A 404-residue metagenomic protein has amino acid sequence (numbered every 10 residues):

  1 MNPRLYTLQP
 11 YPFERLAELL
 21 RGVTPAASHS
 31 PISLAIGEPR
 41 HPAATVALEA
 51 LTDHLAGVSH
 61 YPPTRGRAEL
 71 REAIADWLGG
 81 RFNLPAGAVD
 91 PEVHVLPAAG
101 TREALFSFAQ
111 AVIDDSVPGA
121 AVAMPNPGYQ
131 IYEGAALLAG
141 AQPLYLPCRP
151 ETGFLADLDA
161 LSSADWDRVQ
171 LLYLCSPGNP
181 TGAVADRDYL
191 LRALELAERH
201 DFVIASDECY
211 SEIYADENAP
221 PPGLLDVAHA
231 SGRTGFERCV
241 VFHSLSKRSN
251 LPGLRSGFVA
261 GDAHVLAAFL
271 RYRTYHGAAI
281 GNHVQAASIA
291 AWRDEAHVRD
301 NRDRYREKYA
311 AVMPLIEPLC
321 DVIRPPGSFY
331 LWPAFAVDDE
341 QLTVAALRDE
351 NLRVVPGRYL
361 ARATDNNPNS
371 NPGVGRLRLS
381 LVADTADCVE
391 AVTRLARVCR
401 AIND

Functional and structural regions predicted by a protein language model:
P3-Y11, G22-T52, G79, N83-D404: PLP-dependent class I/II
P12, G66-L70, T101: Phosphate/oxyanion-binding active-site loops and adjacent basic polyanion-contact surfaces
I32-R40, D53-E72: A glycine-/small-polar-enriched, mobile loop at the entrance of the PLP active site in fold-type I
